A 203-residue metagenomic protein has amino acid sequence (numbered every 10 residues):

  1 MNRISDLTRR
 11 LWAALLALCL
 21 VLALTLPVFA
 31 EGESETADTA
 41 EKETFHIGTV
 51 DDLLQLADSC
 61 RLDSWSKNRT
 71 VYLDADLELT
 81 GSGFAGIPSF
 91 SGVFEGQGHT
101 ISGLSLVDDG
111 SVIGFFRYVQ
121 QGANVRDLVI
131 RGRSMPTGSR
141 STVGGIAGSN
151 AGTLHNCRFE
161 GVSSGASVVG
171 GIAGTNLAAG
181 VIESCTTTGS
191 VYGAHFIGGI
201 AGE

Functional and structural regions predicted by a protein language model:
N2-L15: Bacterial N-terminal signal peptides that target proteins for export
A14-P27: Bacterial N-terminal signal peptides
F29-E203: Surface-exposed repetitive/solenoidal architectures
